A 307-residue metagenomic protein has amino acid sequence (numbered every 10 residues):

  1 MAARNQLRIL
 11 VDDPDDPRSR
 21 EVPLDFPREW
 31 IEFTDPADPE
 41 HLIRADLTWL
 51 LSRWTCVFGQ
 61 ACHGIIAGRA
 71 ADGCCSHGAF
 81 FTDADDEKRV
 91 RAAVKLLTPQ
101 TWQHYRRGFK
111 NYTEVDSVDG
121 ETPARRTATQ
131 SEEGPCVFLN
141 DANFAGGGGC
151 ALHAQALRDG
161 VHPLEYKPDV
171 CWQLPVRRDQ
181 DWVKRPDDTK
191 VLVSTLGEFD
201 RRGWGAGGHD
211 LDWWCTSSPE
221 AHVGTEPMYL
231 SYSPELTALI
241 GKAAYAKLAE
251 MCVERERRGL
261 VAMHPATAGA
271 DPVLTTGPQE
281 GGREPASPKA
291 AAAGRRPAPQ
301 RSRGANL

Functional and structural regions predicted by a protein language model:
M1-L307: Short loop/turn segments that flank or connect secondary-structure elements
